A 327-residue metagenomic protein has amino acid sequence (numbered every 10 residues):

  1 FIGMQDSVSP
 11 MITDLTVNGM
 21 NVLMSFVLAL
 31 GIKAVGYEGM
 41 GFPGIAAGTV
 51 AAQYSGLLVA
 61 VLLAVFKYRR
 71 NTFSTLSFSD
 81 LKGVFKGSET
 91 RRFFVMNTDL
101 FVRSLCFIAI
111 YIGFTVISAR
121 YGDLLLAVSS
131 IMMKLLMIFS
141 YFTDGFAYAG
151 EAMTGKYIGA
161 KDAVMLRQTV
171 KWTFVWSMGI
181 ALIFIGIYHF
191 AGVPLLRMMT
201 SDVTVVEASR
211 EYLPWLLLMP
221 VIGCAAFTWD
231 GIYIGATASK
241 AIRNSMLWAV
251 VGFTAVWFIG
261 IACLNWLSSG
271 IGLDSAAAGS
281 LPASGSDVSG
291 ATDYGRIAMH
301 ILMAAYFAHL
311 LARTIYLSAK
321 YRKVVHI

Functional and structural regions predicted by a protein language model:
F1, L28, G36, I117-S118 (+3 more regions): Broad structural signal for hydrophobic residues in well-ordered alpha-helices, predominantly aliphatic
F1-G3, P10-N18, I45-V61, D144-A147 (+3 more regions): Short runs within selected transmembrane alpha-helices of multi-pass transporters and secretion channels
F1-S9, F26-G36, P43: Membrane-water interface regions at transmembrane-helix termini and the short interhelical loops of multi-pass membrane
I2-P10, V128-G192, G223-T237, A241-S245: Small-residue-rich hydrophobic transmembrane alpha-helices
D6-S7, G41, G122, D202 (+1 more regions): Short loop-to-helix capping motifs
V17, A52-G56, A60, A64 (+2 more regions): Transmembrane helical elements of multi-pass membrane transporters/channels
L23, V27, L58, F101-G113 (+11 more regions): Hydrophobic alpha-helical segments of membrane proteins
G31, V35-N97, T154-M219, G260-I327: Short alpha-helical transmembrane segments in multi-pass integral membrane proteins
